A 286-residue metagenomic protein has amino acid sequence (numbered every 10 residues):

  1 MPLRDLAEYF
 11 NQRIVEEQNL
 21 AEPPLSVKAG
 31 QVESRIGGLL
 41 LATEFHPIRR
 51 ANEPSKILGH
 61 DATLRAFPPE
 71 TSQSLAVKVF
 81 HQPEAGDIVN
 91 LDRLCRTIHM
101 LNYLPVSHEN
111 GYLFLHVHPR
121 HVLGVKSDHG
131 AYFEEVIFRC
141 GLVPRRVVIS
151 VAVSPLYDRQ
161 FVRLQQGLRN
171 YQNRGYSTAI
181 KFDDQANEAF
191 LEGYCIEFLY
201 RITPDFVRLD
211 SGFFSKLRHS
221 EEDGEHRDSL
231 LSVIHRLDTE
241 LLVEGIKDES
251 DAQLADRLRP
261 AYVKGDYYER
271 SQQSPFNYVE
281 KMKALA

Functional and structural regions predicted by a protein language model:
M1-L40, E44, Q185, I202-G224 (+1 more regions): EAL-family c-di-GMP phosphodiesterase catalytic domain
P2-I14, P54-N90, E109-H121, V143-S154 (+4 more regions): Catalytic core of bacterial cyclic-dinucleotide metallophosphodiesterases
A21, I36-L39, N52-D61, T71-V77 (+6 more regions): Catalytic cores and conserved motifs of cyclic dinucleotide signaling enzymes
H46-I48, H118-R120, A152-L156, Y176 (+4 more regions): Active-site beta-loop-alpha junctions enriched in small/polar residues
D92-V162: Catalytic core of bacterial c-di-GMP phosphodiesterases, primarily the EAL and HD-GYP domains, capturing alpha-helical
Y132-R139, L164-R174, S229-V233: Catalytic-core regions built around general acid/base machinery
E134-F138, Y171, G175-G193: ATP/nucleotide-binding catalytic cores
G167-F182, V233-V243: Short beta-strand/loop segments at the ligand-binding rim of alpha/beta enzyme cores
